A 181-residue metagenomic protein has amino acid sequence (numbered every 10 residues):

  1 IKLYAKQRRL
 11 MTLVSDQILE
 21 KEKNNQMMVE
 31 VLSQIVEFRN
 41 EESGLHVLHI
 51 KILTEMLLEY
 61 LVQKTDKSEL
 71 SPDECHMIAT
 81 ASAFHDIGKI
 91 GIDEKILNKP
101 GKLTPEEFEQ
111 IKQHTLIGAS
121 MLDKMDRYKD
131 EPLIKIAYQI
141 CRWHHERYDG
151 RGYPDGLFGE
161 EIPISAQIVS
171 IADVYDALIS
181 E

Functional and structural regions predicted by a protein language model:
L3-K6, L10-M28, R39, S43-H46: Amphipathic coiled-coil signal-transmission "stalk" helices
E37-E181: Metal-dependent catalytic cores of enzymes that make or break cyclic nucleotides and related phosphoester linkages
